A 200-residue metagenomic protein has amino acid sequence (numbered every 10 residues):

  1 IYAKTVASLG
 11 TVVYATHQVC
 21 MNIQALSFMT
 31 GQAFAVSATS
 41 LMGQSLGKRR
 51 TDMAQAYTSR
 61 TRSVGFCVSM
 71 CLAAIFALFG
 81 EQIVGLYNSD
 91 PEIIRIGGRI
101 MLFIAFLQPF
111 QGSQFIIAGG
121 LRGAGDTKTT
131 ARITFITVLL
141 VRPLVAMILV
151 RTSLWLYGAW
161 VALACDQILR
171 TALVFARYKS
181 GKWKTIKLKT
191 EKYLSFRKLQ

Functional and structural regions predicted by a protein language model:
I1-T5, L9, L78, Q82 (+1 more regions): Short helix-kink/termination motifs in transmembrane helices of multi-pass secondary transporters
A3, T16-G80, Q111-T134: Small-residue-rich hydrophobic transmembrane alpha-helices
V6-Q24, P91-G98, D126, V161: Interfacial/gating helices of multi-pass transporter permease domains
Q32-A35, I104-G123, T129-V141, Y157-F175: Short runs within selected transmembrane alpha-helices of multi-pass transporters and secretion channels
M42-L107, L149-Q200: Short alpha-helical transmembrane segments in multi-pass integral membrane proteins
